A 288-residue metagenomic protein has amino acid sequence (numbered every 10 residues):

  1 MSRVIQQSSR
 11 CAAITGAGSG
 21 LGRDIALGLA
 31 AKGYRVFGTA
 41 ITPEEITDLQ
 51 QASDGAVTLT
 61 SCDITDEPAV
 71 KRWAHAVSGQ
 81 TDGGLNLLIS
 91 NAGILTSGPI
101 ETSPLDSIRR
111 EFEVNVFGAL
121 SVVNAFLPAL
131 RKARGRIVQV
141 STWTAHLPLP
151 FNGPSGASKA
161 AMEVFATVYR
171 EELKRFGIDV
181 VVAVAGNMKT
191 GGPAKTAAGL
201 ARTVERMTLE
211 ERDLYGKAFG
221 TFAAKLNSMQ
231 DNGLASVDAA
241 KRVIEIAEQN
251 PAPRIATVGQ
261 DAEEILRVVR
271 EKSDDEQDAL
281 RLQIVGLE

Functional and structural regions predicted by a protein language model:
G18-S19: Conserved glycine-rich cofactor-binding loop
C62-H75, L105: The beta1-alpha1 cofactor-binding region of Rossmann-like NAD(H)/NADP(H)-dependent oxidoreductases
N91-T96: Conserved NAD(P)H cofactor-binding loop of Rossmann-fold oxidoreductase domains
P99-I100, S107-R109: Substrate-binding pocket helix/loop in short-chain dehydrogenase/reductase
V123, S158-A161: Active-site helix of classical SDR
T142: Residue(s) in the substrate-gating loop at a strand-loop-helix junction that position the organic substrate next
R175-A252: SDR active-site lid
